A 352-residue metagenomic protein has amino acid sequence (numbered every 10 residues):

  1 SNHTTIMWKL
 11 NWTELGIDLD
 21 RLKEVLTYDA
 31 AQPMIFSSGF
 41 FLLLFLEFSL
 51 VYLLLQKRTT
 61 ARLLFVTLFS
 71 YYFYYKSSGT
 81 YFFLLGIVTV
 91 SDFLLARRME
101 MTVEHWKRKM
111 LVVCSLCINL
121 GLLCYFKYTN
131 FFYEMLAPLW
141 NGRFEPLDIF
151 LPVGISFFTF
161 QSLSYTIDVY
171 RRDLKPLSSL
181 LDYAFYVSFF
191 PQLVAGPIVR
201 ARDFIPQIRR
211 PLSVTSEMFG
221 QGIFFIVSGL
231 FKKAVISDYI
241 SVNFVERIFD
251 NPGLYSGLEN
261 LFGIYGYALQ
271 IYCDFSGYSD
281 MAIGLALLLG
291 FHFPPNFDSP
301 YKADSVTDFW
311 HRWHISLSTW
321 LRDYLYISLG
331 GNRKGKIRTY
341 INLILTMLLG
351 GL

Functional and structural regions predicted by a protein language model:
S1-I6: Short, Lys/Arg-enriched N-terminal segments with co-localized hydrophobic residues within the first ~10-30 amino acids
W8-L352: Membrane-embedded transmembrane alpha-helical bundles that form the catalytic cores of multi-pass lipid-modifying
